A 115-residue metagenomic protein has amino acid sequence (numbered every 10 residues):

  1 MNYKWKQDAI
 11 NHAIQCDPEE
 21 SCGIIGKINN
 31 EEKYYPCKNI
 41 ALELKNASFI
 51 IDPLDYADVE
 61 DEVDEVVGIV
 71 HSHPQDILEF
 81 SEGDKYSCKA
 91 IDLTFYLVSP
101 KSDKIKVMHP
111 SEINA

Functional and structural regions predicted by a protein language model:
M1-E65, Q75-A115: Conserved beta-strand-loop surface patch within small alpha/beta domains used for substrate/adaptor or ligand engagement
H71-H73: Histidine-centered active-site/metal-ligand motif
